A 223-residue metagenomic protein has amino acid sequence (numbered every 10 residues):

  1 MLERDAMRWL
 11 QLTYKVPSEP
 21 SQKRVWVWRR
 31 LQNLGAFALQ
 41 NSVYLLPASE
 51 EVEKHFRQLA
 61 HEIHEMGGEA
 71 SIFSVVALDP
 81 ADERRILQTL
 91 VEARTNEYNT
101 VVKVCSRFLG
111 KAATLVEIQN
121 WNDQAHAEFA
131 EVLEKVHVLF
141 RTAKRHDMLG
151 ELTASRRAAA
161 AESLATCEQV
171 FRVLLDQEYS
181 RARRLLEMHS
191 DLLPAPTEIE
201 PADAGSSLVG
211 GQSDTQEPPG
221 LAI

Functional and structural regions predicted by a protein language model:
L2-A113, A143: Positively charged, polar, low-complexity stretches
P20, S49, N122, G150-T153: Helix N-cap and loop-to-helix transition residues
L87-E97, E117, L149-T153, Q216: Poly-acidic low-complexity segments
E97-G150: Charged/polar low-complexity intrinsically disordered segments, enriched in acidic residues
A127-I223: Glycine-rich, aromatic-bearing surface loops/beta-hairpins
